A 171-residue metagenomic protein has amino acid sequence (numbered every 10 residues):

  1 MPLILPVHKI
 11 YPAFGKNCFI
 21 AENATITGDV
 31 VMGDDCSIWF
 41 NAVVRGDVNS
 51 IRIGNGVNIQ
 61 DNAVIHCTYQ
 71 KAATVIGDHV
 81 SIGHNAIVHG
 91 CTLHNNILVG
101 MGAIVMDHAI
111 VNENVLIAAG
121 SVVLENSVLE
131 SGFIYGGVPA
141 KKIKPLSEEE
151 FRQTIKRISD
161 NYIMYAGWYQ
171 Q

Functional and structural regions predicted by a protein language model:
M1-S37, V43, Y162, W168-Q171: Extended, small-residue-rich solenoid/repeat segments and analogous flexible loops that form exposed scaffolds
M1-Y11, D47, N55, D61-V64 (+3 more regions): Glycine-rich hexapeptide-repeat left-handed beta-helix
I51: Active-site cofactor/substrate anionic-group-binding motifs, chiefly glycine- and Lys/Arg-rich phosphate-binding loops
S81: Short proline/glycine- and basic residue-enriched helix-capping loop/turn segments at helix->loop/beta transitions
